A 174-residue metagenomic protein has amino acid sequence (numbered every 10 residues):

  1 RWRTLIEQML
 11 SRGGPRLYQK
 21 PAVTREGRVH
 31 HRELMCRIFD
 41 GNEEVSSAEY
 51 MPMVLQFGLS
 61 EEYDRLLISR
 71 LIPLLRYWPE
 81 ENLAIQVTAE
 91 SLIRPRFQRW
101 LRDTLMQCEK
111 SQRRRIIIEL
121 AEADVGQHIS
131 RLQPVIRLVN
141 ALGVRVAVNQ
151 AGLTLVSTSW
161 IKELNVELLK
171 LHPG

Functional and structural regions predicted by a protein language model:
R1, L5, E49, M53 (+5 more regions): Cyclic nucleotide signaling catalytic output domains
W2-M53, Q86: Active-site core of bacterial EAL-family cyclic-dinucleotide phosphodiesterase domains
Y18-K20, M35-R37, A84-T88, E119-A121 (+2 more regions): A cross-family glycoside hydrolase active-site/sugar-binding cleft signature
A22-R25, I38, E90-L92, F97 (+1 more regions): Hydrophobic pocket-lining residues within nucleotide cofactor-binding pockets
V29-E33, L59-R131: Catalytic core of bacterial c-di-GMP phosphodiesterases, primarily the EAL and HD-GYP domains, capturing alpha-helical
D40-E44, I68-I72, Q150: Short acidic-capped amphipathic helix/loop micro-motif used as an active-site/signal-coupling element
M106-G174: The catalytic core of metal-dependent phosphodiesterases that act on cyclic dinucleotides
